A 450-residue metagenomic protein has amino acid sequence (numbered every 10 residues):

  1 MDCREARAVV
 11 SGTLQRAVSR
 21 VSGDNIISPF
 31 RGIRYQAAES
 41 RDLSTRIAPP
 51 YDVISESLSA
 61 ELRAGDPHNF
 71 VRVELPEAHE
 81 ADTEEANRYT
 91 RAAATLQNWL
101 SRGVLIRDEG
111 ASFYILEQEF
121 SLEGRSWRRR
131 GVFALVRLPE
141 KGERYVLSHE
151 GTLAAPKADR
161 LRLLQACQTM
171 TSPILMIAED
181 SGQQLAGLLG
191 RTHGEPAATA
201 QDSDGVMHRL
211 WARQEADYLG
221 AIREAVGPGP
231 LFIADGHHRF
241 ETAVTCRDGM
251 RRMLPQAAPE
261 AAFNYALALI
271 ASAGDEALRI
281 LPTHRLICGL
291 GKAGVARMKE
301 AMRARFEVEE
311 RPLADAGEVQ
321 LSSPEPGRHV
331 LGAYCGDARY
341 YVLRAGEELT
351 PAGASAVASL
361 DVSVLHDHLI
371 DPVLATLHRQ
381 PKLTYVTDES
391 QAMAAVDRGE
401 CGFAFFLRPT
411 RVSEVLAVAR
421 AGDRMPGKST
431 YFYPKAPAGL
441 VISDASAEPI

Functional and structural regions predicted by a protein language model:
D2, V10-I450: Surface-exposed, charge/polar-rich loops and edge strands
